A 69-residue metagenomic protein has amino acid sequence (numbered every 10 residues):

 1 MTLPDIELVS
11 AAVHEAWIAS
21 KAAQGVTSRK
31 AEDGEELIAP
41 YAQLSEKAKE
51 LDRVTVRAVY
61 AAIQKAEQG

Functional and structural regions predicted by a protein language model:
M1-G69: Alpha-helical propensity feature that highlights long, continuous alpha-helices across diverse contexts
